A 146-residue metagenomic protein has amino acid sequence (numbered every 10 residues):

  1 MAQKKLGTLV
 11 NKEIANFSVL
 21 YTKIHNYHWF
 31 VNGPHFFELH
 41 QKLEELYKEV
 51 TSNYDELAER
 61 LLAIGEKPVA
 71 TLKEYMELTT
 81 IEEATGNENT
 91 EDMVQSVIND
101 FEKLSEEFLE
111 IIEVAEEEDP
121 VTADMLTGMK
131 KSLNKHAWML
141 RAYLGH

Functional and structural regions predicted by a protein language model:
M1-K5, L20-E45, E107-V121: Helix-loop segments that flank and shape redox-cofactor active sites
A2-K4, T8, L62-G65, K73-E74: Intrinsically disordered regulatory regions flanking bHLH/HLH domains in eukaryotic helix-loop-helix transcription
K5-E13, P34-S52, T90-V97, P120-N134: Alpha-helical scaffold segments that form or flank carboxylate-/histidine-based iron centers
H25, K73-M76: Mobile beta-alpha loop/short-helix "lid" or hinge segments that flank ligand
V31-P34, L78-E82: Short, charge-patterned binding micro-sites
E38-L72, Y143: Conserved alpha-helical segments that form or flank metal/cofactor-binding pockets of metalloenzymes
D55, E59, T79-G128: Acidic/histidine-rich alpha-helical segments that form the ligand environment of transition-metal centers
